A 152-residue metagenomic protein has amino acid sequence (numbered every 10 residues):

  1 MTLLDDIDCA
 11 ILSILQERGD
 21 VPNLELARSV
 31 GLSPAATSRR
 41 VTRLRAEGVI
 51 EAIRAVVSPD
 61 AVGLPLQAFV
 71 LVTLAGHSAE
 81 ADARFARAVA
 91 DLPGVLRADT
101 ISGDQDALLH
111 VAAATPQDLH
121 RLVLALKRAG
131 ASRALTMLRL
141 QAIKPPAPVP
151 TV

Functional and structural regions predicted by a protein language model:
M1-V152: A compositional/biophysical signature of low hydrophobicity enriched in polar/charged and small residues
